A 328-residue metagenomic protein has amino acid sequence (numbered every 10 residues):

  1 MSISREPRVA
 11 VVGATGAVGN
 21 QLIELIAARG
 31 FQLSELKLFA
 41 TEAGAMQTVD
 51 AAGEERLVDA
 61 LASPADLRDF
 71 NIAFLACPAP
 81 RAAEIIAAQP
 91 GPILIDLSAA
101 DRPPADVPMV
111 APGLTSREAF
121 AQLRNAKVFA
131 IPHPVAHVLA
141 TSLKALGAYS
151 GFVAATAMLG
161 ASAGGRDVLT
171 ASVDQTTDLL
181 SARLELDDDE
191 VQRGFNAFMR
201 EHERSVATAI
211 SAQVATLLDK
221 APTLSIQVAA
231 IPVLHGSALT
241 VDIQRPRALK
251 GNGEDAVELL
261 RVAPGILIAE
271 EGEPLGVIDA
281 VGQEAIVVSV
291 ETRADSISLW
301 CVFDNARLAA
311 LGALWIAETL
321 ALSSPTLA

Functional and structural regions predicted by a protein language model:
S2-V191, T223, R247, I278-V281 (+3 more regions): N-terminal Rossmann-like NAD(P) cofactor-binding subdomain of oxidoreductases, focused on the glycine-rich
T41, M158-G160, R200-H202, A229-I231 (+1 more regions): Histidine- and/or cysteine-centered catalytic micro-motif in compact active-site loops
F129-V138, L169-A171, S205-A212, L308-L314: A glycine-rich, Thr/Ser-enriched phosphate-binding loop motif common to dinucleotide/cofactor-binding enzymes
E190-L234, T240: Oxyanion-binding "anion nests"
L224-A328: C-terminal active-site/capping subdomain that shapes the small-molecule cofactor and substrate pocket of enzyme
